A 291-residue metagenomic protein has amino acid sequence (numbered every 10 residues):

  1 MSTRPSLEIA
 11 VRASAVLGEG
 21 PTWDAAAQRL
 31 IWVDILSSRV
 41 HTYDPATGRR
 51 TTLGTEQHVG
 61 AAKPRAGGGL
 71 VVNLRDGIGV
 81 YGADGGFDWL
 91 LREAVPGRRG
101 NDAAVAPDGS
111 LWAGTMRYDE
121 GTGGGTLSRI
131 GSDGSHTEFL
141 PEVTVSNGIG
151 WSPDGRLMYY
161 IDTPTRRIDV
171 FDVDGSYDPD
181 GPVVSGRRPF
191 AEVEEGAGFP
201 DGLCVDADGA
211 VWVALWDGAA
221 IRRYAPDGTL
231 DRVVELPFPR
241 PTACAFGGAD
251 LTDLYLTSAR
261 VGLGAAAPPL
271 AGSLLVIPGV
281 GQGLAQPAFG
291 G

Functional and structural regions predicted by a protein language model:
S6-R12, G48-G54, F87-E93, S135-P141 (+2 more regions): A short beta-strand motif characteristic of beta-propeller blades
R12-A27, E56-L74, V95-S110, L140-L157 (+4 more regions): Beta-rich, blade/repeat-based domains predominating in secreted/periplasmic proteins but also intracellular
A25, L30-L36, R65, L70-D76 (+5 more regions): Conserved beta-strand positions in repeat-built beta-propeller and related beta-rich domains
R39-H41, G77-G79, G125-S128, R167-D169 (+2 more regions): A short loop-to-beta-strand structural motif that recurs across blades of beta-propeller domains
P45, R49, A66-G67, G82-D84 (+5 more regions): Flexible "stalk/tail and boundary" regions
D84-P141: Hydrophobic alpha-helical segments and helix pairs
F171-G181, G279-L284: Short loop/turn segments immediately following beta-strands, especially the blade-tip and inter-blade linker loops
F246-G291: Blade-level signature of beta-propeller repeat domains, shared across WD40, Kelch, NHL, RCC1 and BNR/Asp-box propellers
